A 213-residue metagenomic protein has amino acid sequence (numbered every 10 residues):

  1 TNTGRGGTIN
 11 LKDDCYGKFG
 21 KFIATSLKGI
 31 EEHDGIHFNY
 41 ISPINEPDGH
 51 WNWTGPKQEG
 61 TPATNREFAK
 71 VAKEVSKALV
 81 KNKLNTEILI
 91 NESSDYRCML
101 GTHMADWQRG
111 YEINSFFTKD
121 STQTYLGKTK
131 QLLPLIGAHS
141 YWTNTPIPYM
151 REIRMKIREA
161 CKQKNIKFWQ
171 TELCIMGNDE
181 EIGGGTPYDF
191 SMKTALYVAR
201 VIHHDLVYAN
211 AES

Functional and structural regions predicted by a protein language model:
T1-Q131: Substrate-binding cleft and catalytic face of glycoside hydrolase catalytic domains, especially the flexible beta-alpha
N39, P134, E212: Receiver (REC) domain switch/active-site residues of two-component response regulators
K130-L133, I166: Generic secretory/membrane-interface signal
G137-S213: Catalytic-core region of carbohydrate-active enzymes that cleave or remodel glycosidic bonds
